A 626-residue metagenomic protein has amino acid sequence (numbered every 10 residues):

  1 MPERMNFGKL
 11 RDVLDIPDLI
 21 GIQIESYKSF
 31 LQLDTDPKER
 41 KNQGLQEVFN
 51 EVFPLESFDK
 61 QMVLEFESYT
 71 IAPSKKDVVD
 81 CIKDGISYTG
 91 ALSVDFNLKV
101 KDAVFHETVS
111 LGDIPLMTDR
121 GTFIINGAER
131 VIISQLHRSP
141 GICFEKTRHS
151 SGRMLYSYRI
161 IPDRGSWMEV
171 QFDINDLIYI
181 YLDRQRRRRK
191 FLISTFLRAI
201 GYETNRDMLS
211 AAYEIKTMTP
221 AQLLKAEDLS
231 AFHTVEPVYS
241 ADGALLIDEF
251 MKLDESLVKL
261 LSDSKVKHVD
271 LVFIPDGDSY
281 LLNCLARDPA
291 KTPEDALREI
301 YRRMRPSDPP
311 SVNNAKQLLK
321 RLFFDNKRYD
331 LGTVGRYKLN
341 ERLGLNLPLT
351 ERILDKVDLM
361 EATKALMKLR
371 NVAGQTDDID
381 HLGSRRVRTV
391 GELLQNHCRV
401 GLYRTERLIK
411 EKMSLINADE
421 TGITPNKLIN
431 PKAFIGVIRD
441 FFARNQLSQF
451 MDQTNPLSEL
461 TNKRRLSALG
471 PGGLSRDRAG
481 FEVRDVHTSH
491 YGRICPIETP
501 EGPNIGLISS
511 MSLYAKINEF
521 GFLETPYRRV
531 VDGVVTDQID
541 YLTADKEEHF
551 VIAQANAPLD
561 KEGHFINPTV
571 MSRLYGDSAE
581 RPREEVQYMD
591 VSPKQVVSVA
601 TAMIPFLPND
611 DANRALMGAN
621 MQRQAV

Functional and structural regions predicted by a protein language model:
M1-S467, G473, S512-V626: N-terminal non-catalytic structural scaffold regions of very large proteins
I82, E501-N504: Structural and coupling elements of P-loop NTPases
F105, R465-P496: Flexible, glycine/threonine-enriched loop-and-boundary segments that flank and lead into catalytic domains of large
R120, A128, Y491-G492, P503: Short coil/turn connectors at secondary-structure junctions
I494-E501, I508: Conserved helicase core region in the C-terminal RecA-like lobe
I505-L507, E519: Extended hydrophobic-aromatic, low-complexity segments
